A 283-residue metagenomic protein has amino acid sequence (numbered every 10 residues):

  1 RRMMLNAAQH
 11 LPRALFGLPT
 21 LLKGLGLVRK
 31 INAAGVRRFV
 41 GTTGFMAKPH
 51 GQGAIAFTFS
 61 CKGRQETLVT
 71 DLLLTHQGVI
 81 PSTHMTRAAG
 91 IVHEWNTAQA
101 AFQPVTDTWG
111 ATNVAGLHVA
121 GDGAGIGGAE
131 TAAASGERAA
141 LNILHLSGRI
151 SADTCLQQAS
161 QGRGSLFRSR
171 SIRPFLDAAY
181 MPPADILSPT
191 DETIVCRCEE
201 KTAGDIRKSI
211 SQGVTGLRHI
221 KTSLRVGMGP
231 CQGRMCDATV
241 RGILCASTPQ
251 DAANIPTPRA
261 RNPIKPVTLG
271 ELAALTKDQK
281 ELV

Functional and structural regions predicted by a protein language model:
R1-L224, P230, R234-I243, S247-V283: Residues forming the flavin
